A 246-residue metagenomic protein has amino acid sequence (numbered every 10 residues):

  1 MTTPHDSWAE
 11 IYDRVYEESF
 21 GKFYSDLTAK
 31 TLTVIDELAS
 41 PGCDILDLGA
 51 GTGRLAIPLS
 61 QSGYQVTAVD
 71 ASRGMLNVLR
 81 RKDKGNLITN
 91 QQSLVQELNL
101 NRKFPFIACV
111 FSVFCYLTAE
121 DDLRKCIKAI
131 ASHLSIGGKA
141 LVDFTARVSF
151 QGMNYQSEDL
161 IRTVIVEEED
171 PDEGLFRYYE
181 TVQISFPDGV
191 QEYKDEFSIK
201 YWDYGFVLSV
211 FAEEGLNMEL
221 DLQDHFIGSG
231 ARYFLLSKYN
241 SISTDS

Functional and structural regions predicted by a protein language model:
M1-S40: Conserved class I S-adenosyl-L-methionine
G49-G51: Class I SAM-dependent methyltransferase "Motif I" SAM/SAH-binding loop
G53-E97: Class I SAM-dependent methyltransferase SAM/SAH-binding core
N99-I107: A short acidic, Gly/Pro-enriched loop at the edge of an enzyme's catalytic core that lines a small-molecule cofactor
V110-S112: Residues lining the SAM
R124-I136: A short glycine-rich, Lys/Arg-flanked "PGG" loop and its adjoining helix->strand segment in the class I
L141-L208: SAM-dependent methyltransferase
F206, V210-S246: C-terminal lobe and adjacent flexible extensions of AdoMet/dcAdoMet transferase-like proteins
